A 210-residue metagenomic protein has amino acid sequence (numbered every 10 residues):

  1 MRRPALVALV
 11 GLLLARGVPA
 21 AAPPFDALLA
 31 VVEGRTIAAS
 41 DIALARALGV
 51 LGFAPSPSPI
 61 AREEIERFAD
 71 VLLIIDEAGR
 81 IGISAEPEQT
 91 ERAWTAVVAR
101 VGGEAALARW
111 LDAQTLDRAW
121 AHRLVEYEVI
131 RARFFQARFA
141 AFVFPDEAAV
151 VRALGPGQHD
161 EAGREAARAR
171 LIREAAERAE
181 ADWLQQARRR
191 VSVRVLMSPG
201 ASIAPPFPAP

Functional and structural regions predicted by a protein language model:
M1-V7: Bacterial N-terminal signal peptides that target proteins for export
V7-R16: Bacterial N-terminal signal peptides
V18-A21: Signal peptide processing junction and immediate N-terminal pro/mature segment of secreted/exported proteins
P23-L28, S58-P210: Peptidyl-prolyl cis-trans isomerase
F25-S56: N-terminal targeting signals for Sec/Tat export/insertion, comprising classic cleavable signal peptides
